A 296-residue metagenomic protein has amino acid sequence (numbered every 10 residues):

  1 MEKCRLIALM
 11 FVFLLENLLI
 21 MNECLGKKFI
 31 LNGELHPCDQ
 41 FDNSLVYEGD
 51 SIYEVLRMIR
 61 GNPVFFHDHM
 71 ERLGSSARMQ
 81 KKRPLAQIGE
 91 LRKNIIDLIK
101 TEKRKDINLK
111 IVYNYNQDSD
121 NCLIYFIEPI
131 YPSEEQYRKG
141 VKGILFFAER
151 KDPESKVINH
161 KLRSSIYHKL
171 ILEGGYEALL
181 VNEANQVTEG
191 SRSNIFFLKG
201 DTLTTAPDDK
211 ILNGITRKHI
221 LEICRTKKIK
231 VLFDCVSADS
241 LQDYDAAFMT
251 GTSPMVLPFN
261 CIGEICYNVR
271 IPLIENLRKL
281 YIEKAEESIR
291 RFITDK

Functional and structural regions predicted by a protein language model:
F11-F13: Aromatic (phenylalanine/tyrosine) cluster motif
I20-D97, N116-K296: Helix-start/capping segments and mature chain N-termini
L98-E102: Phosphate/pyrophosphate-binding loops at sites that engage ATP/ADP/AMP, CoA/4′-phosphopantetheine, polyphosphate
R104-I111: Ordered, amphipathic secondary-structure segments that act as subunit-interaction surfaces in large macromolecular
